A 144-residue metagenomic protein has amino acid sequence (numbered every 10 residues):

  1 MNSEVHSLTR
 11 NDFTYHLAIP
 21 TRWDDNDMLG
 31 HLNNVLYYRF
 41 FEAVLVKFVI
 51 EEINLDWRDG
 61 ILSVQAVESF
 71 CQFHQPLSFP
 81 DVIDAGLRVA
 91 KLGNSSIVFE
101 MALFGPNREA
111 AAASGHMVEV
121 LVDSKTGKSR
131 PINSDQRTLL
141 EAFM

Functional and structural regions predicted by a protein language model:
N2-K47, E51: Catalytic strand-loop segment that frames the active site of acyl-thioester-processing enzymes
N2-L17, L77-F79, A90-M144: HotDog/MaoC-like acyl-thioester-processing domains
I19-W23, F73, L121: Hydrophobic residues in beta-strands and at strand termini
W23-D27, D59, Q72, G127: Residue-level signal for pocket-adjacent positions within structured domains
D25, H31-N34, A66, Q75 (+3 more regions): Generic structural "secondary-structure junction" signal
Y37-F40, S63, E100: Residue-level recognition of specific faces of alpha-helices
F48-I97, A111-G115: Hydrophobic beta-strand-centered segment that forms part of the acyl-chain substrate-binding groove
